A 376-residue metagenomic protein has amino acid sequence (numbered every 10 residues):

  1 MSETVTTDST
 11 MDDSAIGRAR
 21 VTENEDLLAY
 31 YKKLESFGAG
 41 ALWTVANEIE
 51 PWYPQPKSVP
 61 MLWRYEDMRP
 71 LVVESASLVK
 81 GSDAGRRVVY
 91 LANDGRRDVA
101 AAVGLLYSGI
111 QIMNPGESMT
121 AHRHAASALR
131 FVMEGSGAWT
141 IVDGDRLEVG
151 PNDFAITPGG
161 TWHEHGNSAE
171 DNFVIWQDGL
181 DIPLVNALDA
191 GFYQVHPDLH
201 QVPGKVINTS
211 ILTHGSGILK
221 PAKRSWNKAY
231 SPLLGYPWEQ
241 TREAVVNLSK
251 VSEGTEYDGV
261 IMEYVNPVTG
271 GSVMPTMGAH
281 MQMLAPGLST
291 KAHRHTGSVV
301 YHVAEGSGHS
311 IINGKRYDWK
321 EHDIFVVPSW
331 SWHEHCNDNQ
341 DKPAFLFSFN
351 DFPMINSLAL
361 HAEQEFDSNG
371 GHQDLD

Functional and structural regions predicted by a protein language model:
S2-V103, Q201-T276, H280, A362 (+1 more regions): A short, N-terminal "cap"/entry segment at the start of jelly-roll beta-barrel domains of the cupin/DSBH fold
A101-V103, T120-R123, V273-M274, A292-R294: Short loop/turn motifs at secondary-structure junctions and domain boundaries
N114-P151, T157-T161, G166, R294 (+3 more regions): A short beta-strand-loop-beta hairpin characteristic of the jelly-roll/cupin
L129-F131, I156, E170-A190, Y301 (+2 more regions): A short hydrophobic beta-strand segment most commonly corresponding to one strand of the jelly-roll/cupin
N152-F154, H196-Q201, S307, R316-F325 (+4 more regions): Short amphipathic alpha-helical linker/capping segments at the junctions of internal repeats and modular domains
G159-H214: Contiguous mid-protein beta-loop-alpha structural module that forms a pocket-lining wall or clamp of enzyme active
G278-M281, A285-T290, H309: Eukaryotic modular interaction domains in large regulatory/scaffold proteins
